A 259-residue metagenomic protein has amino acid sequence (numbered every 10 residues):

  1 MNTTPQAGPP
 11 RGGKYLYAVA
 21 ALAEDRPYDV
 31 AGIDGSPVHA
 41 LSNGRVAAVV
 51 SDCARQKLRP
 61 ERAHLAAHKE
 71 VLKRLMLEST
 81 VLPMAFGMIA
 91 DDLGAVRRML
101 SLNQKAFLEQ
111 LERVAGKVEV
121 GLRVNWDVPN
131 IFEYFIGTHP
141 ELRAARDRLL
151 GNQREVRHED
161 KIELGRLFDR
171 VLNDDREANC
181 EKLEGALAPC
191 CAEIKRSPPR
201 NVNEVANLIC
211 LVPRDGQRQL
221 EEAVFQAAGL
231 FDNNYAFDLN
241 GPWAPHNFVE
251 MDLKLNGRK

Functional and structural regions predicted by a protein language model:
M1-K259: An interfacial alpha-helical scaffold signature
